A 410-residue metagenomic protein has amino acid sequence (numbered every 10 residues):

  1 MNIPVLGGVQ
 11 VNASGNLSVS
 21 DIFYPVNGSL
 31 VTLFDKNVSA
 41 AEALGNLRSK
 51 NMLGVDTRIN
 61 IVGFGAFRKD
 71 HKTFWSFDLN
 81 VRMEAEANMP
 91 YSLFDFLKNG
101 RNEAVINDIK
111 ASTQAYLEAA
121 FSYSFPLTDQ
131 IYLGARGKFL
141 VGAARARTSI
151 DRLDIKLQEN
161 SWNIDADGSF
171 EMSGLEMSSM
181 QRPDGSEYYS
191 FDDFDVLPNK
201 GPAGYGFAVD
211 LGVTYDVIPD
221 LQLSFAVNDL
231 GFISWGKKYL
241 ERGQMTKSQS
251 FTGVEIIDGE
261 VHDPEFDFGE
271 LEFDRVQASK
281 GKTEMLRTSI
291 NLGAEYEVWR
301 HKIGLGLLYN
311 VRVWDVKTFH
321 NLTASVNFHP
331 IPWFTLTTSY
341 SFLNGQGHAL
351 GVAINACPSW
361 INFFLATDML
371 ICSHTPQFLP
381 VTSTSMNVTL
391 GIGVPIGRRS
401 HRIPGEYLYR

Functional and structural regions predicted by a protein language model:
M1-R410: Subset of outer-membrane beta-barrel
